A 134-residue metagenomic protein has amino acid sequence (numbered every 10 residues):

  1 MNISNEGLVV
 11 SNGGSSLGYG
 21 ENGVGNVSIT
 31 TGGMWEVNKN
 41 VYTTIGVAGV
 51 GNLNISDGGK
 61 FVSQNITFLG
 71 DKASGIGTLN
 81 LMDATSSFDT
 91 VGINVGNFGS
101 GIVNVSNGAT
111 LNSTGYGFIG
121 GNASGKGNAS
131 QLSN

Functional and structural regions predicted by a protein language model:
M1-N134: Extracellular beta-strand-rich, repetitive "passenger/adhesive" scaffolds that bind or process carbohydrates
